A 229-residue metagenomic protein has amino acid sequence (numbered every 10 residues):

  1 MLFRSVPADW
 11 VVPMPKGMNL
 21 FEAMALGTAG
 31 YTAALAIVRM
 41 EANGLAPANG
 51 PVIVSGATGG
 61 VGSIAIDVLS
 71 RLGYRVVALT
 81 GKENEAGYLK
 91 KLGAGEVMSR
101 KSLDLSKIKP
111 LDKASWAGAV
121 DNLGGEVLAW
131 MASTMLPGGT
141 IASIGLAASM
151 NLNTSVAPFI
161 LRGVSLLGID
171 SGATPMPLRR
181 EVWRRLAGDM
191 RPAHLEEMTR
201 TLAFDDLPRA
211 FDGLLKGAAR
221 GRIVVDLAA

Functional and structural regions predicted by a protein language model:
M1-L2: Short, small-residue-biased leader/transition segments that mark boundaries at the very start of proteins
S5-P13, G17: Structured surface patches comprising rigid loops and adjacent beta-strands/short helices at the edges of well-ordered
M24-R100: Mid-domain Rossmann-like dinucleotide-binding core that forms the NAD(H)/NADP(H) cofactor-binding site
A94, A114-A117, F159: Local beta-strand N-terminus motif with an aromatic residue
L103-A114: Short amphipathic alpha-helix with an adjacent loop that forms part of the alpha/beta core around
A117-V120, A142: N-terminal Rossmann-like NAD(P) cofactor-binding module of classical short-chain dehydrogenase/reductase
E126-P192, A228: Glycine-rich phosphate-binding loop and adjacent beta-alpha segment of Rossmann(oid) nucleotide-cofactor-binding
P177-A229: C-terminal hydrophobic helical "lid"/dimerization subdomain of Rossmann-like NAD(P)H-dependent oxidoreductases
